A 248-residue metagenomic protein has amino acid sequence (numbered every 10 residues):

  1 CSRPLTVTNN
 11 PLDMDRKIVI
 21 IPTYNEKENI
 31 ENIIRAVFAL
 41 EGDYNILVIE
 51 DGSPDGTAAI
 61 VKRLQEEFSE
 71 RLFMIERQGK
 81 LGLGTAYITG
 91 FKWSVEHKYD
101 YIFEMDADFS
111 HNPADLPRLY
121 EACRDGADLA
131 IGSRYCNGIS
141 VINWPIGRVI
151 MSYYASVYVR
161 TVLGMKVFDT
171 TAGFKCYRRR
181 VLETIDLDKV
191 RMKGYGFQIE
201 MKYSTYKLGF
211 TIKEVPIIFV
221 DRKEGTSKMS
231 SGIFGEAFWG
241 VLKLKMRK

Functional and structural regions predicted by a protein language model:
N9-K17, N32, V157, V162-M165 (+1 more regions): Hydrophobic helical membrane-anchoring modules
I21-R35, G52: Active-site beta-to-alpha loop of glycosyltransferases that engages the nucleotide-sugar donor
E28-N32, D55-L64: Acidic helix N-cap motif at the loop->helix transition within catalytic regions of sugar-transfer enzymes
R35-Y44: Short, acidic, metal-binding catalytic loop of nucleotide-sugar glycosyltransferases
Y44-S53, I75-E76, M105: Short beta-strand/loop segment that forms part of the nucleotide-sugar
E50-A59, F109: A conserved acidic beta->alpha catalytic loop
I75-E96, Y101, P113-Y195, R222-W239: Acceptor/aglycone-binding surface of glycosyltransferases and processive sugar-polymer synthases
